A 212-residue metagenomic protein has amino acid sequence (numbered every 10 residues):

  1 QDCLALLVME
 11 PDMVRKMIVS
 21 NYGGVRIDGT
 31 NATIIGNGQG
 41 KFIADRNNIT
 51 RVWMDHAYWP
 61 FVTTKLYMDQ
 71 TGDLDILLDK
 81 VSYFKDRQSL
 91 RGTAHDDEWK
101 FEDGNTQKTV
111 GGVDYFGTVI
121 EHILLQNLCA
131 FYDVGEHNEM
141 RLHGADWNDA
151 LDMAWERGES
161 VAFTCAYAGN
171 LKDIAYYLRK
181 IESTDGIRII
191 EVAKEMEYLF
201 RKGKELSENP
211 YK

Functional and structural regions predicted by a protein language model:
Q1-K212: Acidic, mature catalytic/reactive cores of soluble proteins
